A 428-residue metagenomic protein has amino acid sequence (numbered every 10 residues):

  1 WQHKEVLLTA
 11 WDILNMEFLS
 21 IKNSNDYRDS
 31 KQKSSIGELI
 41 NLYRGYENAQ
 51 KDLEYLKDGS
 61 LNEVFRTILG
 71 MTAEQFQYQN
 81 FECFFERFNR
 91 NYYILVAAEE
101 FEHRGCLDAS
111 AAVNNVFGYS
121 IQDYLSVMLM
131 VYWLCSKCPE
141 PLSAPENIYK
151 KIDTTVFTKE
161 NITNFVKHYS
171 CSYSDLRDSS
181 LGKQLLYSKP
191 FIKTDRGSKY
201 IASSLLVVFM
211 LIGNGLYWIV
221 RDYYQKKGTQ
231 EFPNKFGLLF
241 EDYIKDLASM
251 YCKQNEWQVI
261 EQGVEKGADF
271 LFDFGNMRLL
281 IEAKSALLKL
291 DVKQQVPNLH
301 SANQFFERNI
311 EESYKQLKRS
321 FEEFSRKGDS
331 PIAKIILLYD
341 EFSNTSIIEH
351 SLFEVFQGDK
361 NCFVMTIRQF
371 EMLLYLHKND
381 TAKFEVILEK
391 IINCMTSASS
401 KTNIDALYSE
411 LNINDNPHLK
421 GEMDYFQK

Functional and structural regions predicted by a protein language model:
W1-L238, D242, D246-M250, Q254-N255 (+6 more regions): Acidic, metal-dependent phosphodiester-chemistry machinery of nucleic-acid enzymes
L238, D242, V264, E311-Y314 (+2 more regions): Conserved structured core elements
A248, F270-F272, M277-S285: Conserved catalytic cores of phosphodiester-cleaving nucleases, focusing on short active-site segments
S249-D273: A short acidic/basic microdomain associated with nuclease active sites
I260-G263, L337-E341: Short His-Asn-centered micro-motif
E261, A283, K293-Q294, I347: A generic "cationic amphipathic patch" detector
E265-A268, L287-L290, E341-S346: Flexible loop/turn segments at secondary-structure boundaries
S285-L337: Catalytic cores of nucleic-acid endonucleases
